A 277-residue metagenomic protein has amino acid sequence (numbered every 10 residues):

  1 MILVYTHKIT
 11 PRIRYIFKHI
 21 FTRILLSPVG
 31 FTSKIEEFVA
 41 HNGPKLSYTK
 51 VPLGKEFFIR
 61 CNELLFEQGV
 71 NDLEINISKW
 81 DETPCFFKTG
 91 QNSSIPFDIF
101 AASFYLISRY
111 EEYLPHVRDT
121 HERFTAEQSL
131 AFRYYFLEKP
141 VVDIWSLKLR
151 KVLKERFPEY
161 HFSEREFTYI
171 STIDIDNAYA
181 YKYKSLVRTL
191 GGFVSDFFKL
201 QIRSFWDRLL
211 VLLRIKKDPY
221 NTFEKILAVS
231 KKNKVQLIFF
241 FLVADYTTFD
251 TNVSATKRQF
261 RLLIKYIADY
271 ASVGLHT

Functional and structural regions predicted by a protein language model:
M1-A255: Terminal accessory/targeting
E166, A268-Y270: Alpha-helical hydrophobic/aromatic positions enriched in membrane-embedded helices and signal peptides
R203, L263-Y266: Charge-rich, low-complexity terminal tails
K231, I267-A268: Anion (oxyanion) recognition and catalysis
S254-I264: Alpha-helical scaffolding within the catalytic cores of extracellular/periplasmic polymer-degrading hydrolases
S272-T277: Active-site-proximal binding-pocket segments
